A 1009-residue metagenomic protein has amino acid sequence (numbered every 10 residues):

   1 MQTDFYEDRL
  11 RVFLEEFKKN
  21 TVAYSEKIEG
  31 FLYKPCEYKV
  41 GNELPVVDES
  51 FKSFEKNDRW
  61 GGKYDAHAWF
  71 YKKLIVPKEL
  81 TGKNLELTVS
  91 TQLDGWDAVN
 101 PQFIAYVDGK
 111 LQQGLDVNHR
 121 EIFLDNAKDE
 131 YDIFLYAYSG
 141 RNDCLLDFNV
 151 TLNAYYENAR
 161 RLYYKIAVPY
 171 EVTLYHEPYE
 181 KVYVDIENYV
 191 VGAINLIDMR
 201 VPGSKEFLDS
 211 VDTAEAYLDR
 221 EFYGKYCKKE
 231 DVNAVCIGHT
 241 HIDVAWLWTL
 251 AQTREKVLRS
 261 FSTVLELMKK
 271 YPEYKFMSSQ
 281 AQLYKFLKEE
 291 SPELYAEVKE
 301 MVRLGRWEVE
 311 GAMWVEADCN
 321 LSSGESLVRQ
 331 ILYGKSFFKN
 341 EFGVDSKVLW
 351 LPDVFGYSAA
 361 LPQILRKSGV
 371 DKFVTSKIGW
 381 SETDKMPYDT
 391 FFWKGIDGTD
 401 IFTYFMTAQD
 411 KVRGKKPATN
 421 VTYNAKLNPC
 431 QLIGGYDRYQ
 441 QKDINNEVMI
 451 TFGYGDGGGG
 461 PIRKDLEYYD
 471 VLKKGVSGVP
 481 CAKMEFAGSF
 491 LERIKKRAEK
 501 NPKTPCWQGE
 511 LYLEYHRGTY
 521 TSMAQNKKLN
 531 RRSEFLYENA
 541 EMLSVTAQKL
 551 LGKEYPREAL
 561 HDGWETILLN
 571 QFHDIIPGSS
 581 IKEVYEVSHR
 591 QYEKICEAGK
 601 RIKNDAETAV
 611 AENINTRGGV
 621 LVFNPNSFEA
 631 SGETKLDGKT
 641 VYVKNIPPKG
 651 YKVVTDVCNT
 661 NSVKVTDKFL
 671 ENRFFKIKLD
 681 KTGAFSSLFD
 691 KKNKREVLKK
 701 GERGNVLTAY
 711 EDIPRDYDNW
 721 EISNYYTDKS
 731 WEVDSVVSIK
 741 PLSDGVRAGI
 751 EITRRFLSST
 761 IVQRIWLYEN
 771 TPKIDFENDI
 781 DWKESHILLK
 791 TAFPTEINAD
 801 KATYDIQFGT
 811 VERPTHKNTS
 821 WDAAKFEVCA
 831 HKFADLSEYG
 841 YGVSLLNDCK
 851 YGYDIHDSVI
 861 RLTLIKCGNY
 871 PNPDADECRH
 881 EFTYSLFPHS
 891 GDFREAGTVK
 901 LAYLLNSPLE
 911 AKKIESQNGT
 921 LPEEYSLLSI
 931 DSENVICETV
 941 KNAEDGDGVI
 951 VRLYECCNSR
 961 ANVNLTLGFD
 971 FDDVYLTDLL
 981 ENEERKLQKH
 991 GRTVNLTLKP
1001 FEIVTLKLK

Functional and structural regions predicted by a protein language model:
M1-V40, T151-W248, S533-I646, V940: Histidine-centered catalytic/metal-binding microenvironments
Q2-L14, K18-T21, I75-K78, T88-L321 (+3 more regions): N-terminal catalytic cores of secreted or lumenal carbohydrate-active enzymes
K63-E79: Short beta-strands within extracellular/lumenal beta-sheet-rich domains
Y179-D198, P202, H241, A245-L247 (+3 more regions): Catalytic grooves of carbohydrate-active enzymes
R200-L208, T240-K256, S279-K288, A312-V328 (+5 more regions): The substrate-binding groove and active-site-proximal loops of carbohydrate-active enzymes, especially glycoside
A296-R306, E325, S358-P417: Surface-exposed loop and adjacent secondary-structure segments within mature catalytic domains
V328-F355, A359-A360, K367, G434-M449: CE4/NodB-like, metal-dependent polysaccharide N-deacetylase domain that modifies extracellular/periplasmic N-acetylated
L361-R366, V374, W380, D389 (+10 more regions): C-terminal (or distal) subdomains of carbohydrate-active enzymes
